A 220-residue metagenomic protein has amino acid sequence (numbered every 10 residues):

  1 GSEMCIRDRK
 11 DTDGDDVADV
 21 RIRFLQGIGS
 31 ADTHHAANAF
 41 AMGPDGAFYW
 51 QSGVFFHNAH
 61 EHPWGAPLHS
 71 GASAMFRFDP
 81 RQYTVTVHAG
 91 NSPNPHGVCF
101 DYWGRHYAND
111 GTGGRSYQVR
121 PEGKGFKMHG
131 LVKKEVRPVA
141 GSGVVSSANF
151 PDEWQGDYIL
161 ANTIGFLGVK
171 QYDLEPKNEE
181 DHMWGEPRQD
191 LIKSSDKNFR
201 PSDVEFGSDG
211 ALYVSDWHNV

Functional and structural regions predicted by a protein language model:
G1-V220: Beta-propeller domains with acidic blade repeats across secreted/periplasmic ectodomains and cytosolic WD/CNH propellers
